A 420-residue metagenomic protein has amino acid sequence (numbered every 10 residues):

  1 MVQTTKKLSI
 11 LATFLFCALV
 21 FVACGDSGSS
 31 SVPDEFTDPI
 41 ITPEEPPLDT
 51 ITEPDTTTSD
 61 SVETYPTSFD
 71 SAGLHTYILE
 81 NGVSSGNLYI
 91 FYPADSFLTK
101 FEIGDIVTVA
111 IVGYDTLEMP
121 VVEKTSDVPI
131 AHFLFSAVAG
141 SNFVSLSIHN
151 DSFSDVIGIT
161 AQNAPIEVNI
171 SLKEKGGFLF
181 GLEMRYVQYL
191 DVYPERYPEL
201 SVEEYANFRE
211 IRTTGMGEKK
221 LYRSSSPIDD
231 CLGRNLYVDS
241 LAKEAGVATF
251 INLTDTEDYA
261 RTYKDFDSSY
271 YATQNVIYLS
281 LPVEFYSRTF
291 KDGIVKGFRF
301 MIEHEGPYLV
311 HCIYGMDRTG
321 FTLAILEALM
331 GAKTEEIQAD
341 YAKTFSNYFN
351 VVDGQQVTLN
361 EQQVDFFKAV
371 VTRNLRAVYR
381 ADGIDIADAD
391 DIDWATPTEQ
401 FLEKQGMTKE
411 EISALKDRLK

Functional and structural regions predicted by a protein language model:
V2-A12: Bacterial N-terminal signal peptides that target proteins for export
V20-A23: C-terminal motif of bacterial Sec signal peptides marking the signal peptidase cleavage site
D26, S30-P33, I40-T56, N150 (+3 more regions): Cys-dependent protein tyrosine phosphatase-like superfamily
T58-N150, S154-V156, A161-N169: Long, compositionally biased stretches
L309, I313: Active-site cradle of extracellular carbohydrate-active enzymes
Y314, R318-T319: Ser/Thr-glycine-rich phosphate-binding loops at phosphate-binding pockets of nucleotides, nucleotide cofactors
